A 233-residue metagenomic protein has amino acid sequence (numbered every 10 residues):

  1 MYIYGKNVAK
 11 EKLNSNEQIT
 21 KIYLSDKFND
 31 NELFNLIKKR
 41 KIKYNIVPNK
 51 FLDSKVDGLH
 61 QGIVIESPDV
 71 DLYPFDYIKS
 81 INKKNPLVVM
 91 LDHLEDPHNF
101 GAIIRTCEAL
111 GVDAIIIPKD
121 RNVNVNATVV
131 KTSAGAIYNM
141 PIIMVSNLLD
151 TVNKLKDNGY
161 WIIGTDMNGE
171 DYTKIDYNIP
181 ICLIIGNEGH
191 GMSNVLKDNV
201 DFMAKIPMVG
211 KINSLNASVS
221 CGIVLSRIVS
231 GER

Functional and structural regions predicted by a protein language model:
M1-S80: N-terminal positively charged helical leader segments and presequences
S15, A109, K131-A134, K197-R233: Structured adenosyl-cofactor binding patch, chiefly the S-adenosyl-L-methionine
N29, N122-T128, H190-L196: Short, glycine/polar-rich helix-capping loops at beta-to-alpha or helix-loop-helix junctions that flank or form
P48, D92, P118-K119, M140 (+3 more regions): Short beta->alpha connector loops at strand-helix junctions that form conserved, small/polar/Pro-enriched
N82-V89, D201-P207: Glycine/charged-rich beta-loop-alpha catalytic/anionic-binding loops adjacent to active sites
K83-E170: RNA substrate-binding interface of SAM-dependent RNA methyltransferases
I163-N216: Active-site/ligand-binding-proximal alpha/beta "capping" segment
